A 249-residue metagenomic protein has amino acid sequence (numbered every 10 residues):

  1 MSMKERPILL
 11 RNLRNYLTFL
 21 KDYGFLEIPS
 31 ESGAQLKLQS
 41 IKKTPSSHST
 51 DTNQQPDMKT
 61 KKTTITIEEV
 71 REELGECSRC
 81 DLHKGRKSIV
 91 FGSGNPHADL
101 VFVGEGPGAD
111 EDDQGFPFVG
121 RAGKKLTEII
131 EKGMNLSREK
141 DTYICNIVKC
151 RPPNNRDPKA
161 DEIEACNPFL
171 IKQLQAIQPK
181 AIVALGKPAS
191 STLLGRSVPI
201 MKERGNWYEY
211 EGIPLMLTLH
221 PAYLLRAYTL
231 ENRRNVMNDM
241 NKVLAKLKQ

Functional and structural regions predicted by a protein language model:
M1-N12: Charged, compositionally biased N-terminal leader segments and the immediate start of the first structured element
R11, N15, F19, L26-Q249: A polyanion-binding, active-site-adjacent surface
